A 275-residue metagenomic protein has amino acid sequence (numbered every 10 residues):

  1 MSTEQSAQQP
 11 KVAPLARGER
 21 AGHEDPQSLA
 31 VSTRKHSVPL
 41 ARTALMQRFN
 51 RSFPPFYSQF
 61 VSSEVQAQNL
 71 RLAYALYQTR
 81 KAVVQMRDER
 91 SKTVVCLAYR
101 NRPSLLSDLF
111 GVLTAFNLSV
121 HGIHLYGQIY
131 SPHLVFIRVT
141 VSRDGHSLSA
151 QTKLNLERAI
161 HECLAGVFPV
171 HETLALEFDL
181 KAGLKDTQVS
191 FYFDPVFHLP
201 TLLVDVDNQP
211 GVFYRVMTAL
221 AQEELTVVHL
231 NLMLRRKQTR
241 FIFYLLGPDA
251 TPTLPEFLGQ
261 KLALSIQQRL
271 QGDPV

Functional and structural regions predicted by a protein language model:
M1-V275: Regulatory modules associated with amino-acid/nitrogen control
